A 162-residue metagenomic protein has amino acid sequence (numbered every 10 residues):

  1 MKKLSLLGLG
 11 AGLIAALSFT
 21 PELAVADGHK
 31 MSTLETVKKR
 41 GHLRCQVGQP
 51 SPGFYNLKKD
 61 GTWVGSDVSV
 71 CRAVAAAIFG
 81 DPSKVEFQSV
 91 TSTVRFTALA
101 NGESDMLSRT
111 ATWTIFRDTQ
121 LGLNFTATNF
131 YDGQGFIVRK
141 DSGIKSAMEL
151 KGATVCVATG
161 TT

Functional and structural regions predicted by a protein language model:
M1-G10: Bacterial N-terminal signal peptides that target proteins for export
L4, L23-A26: Arg/Lys-rich, intrinsically disordered low-complexity tails that mediate electrostatic binding and condensation
A15-L23: C-terminal segment of classical bacterial N-terminal signal peptides
A26-R109: Extracytoplasmic small-molecule ligand-binding "clamshell" domains of the periplasmic binding protein/Venus flytrap
R40-G48, V64, M148-T162: Short loop->beta-strand "edge-of-pocket" segments that line small-molecule binding or catalytic clefts across diverse
P50, G61, T112-W113, R139-G143 (+1 more regions): Short coil/turn segments
R72, A76, K84-E149: Acidic, polar ligand-binding/catalytic clefts
